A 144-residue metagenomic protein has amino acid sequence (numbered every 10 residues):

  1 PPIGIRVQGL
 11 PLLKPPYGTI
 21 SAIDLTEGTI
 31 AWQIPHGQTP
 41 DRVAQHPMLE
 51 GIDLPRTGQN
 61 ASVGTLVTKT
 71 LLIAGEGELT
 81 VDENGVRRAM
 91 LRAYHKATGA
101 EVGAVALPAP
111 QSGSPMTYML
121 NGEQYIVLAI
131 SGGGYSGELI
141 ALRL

Functional and structural regions predicted by a protein language model:
P1-L144: A fold-level detector for beta-propeller and closely related beta-sheet-rich head/sensor domains
